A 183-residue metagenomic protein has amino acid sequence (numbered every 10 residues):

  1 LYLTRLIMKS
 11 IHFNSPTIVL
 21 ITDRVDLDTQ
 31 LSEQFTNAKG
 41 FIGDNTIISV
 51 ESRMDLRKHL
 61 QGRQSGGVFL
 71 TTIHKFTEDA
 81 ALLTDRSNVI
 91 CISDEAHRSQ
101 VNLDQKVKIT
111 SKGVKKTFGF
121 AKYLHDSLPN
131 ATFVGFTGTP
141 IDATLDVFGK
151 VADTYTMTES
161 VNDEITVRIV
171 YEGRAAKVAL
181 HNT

Functional and structural regions predicted by a protein language model:
L1-T183: RecA-like P-loop NTPase motor core of helicase/translocase proteins
